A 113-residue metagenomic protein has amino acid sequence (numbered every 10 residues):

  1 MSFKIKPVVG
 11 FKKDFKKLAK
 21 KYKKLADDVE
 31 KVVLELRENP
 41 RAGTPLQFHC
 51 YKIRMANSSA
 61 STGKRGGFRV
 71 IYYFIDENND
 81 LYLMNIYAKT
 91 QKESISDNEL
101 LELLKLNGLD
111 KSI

Functional and structural regions predicted by a protein language model:
M1-V29: Arg/Lys-rich, positively charged N-terminal/basic patches that mediate binding to nucleic acids
D14, K52, G67-V70, L83: Residue-level recognition of specific faces of alpha-helices
D14-L18, N39, T90: Alpha-helix C-capping/helix-to-loop hinge sites
K24-A42: Compact soluble domain cores
R37-K64: A short, surface-exposed loop/turn module that caps and links secondary-structure elements
S61-T62, F68, F74-I113: Enriched for short, Lys/Arg-rich terminal
